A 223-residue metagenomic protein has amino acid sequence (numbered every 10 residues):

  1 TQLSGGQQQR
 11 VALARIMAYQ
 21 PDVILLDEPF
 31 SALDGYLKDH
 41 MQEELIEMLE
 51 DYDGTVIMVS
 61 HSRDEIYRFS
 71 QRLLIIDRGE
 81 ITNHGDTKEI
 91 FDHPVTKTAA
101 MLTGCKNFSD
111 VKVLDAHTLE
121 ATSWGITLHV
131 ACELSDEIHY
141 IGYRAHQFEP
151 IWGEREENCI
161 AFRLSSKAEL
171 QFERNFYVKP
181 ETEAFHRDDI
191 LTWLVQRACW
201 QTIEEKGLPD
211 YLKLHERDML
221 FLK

Functional and structural regions predicted by a protein language model:
T1-T98: ABC ATPase nucleotide-binding domains
G5-G6, G79, G85, G104 (+4 more regions): Glycine-centered flexibility sites
M17, L49, Y67, I81-F91 (+6 more regions): A generic structural signal for ordered secondary structure
D92-L114, G142: C-terminal boundary and immediately downstream tail of ABC-type ATPase nucleotide-binding domains
K106, H117-K223: Non-catalytic connector elements of ABC transporters
